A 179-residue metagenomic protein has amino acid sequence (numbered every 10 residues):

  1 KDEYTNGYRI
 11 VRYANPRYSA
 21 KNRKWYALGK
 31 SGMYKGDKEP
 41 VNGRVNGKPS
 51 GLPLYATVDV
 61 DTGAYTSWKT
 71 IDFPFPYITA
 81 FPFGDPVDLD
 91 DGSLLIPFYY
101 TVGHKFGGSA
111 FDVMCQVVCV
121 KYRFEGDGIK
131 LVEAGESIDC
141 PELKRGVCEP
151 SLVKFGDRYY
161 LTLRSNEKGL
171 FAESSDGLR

Functional and structural regions predicted by a protein language model:
K1-R9, Y18-P82, V87-E149, V153-R179: Beta-rich carbohydrate-recognition and catalytic domains
R12-A14: A conserved donor-nucleotide-binding helix/loop in the catalytic core of Leloir-type glycosyltransferases
